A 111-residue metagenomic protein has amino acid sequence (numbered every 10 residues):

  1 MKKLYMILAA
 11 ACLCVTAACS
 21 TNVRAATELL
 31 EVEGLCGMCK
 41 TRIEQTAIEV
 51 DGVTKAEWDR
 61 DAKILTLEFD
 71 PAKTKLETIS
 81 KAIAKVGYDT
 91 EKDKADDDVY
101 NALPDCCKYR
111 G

Functional and structural regions predicted by a protein language model:
M1-T27: Bacterial Sec-dependent N-terminal signal peptides
L30-C39: Short, surface-exposed ligand-recognition loops at beta-strand->loop->(often short) alpha-helix junctions that present
I43-T46, T78-V86: Short amphipathic alpha-helices in soluble, non-transmembrane regions that often serve as interface/regulatory elements
A47-D59: Short acidic amphipathic segments
K63-E68: A generic structural motif
D70-L76: Helix N-cap motif at beta-to-alpha junctions
G87-V99: Conserved short beta-strand edge segments in small beta-sheet-based binding/regulatory domains
N101-G111: Short, low-order "capping/linker" segments at domain edges
